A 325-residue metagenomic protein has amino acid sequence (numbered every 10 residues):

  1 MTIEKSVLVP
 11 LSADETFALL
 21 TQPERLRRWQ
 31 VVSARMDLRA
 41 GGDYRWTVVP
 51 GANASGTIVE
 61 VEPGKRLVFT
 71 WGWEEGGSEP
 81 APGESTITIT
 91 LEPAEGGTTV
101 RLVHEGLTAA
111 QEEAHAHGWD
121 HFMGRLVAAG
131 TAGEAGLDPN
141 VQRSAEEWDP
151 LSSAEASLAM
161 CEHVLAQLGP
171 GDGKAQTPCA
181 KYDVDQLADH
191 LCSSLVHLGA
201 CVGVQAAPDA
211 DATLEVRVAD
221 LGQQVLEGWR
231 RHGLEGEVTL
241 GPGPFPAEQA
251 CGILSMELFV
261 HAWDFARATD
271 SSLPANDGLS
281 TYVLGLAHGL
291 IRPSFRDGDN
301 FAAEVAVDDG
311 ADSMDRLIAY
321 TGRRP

Functional and structural regions predicted by a protein language model:
T2-V9: Short amphipathic
R25-W29, R35, R39, G106-T108 (+3 more regions): Structured surface interface patches that mediate subunit assembly and partner/cofactor docking
A34-A40, V49-T99, H104-E105, R231: Hydrophobic-ligand binding "helix-grip"
R101, A110-E112: Well-ordered alpha/beta subsegment
L187: Extended, alpha-helix-rich binding/interface surfaces that flank or overlap catalytic cores and mediate recognition
